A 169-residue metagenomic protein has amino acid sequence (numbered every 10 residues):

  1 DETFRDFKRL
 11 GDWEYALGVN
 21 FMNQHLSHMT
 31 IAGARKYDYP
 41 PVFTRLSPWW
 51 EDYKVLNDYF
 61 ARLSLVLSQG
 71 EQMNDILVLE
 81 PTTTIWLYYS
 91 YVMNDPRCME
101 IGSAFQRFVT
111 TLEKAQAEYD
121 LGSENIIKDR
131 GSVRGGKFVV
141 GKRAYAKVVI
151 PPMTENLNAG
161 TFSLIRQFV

Functional and structural regions predicted by a protein language model:
D1-V169: Carbohydrate-binding surfaces of carbohydrate-active enzymes
